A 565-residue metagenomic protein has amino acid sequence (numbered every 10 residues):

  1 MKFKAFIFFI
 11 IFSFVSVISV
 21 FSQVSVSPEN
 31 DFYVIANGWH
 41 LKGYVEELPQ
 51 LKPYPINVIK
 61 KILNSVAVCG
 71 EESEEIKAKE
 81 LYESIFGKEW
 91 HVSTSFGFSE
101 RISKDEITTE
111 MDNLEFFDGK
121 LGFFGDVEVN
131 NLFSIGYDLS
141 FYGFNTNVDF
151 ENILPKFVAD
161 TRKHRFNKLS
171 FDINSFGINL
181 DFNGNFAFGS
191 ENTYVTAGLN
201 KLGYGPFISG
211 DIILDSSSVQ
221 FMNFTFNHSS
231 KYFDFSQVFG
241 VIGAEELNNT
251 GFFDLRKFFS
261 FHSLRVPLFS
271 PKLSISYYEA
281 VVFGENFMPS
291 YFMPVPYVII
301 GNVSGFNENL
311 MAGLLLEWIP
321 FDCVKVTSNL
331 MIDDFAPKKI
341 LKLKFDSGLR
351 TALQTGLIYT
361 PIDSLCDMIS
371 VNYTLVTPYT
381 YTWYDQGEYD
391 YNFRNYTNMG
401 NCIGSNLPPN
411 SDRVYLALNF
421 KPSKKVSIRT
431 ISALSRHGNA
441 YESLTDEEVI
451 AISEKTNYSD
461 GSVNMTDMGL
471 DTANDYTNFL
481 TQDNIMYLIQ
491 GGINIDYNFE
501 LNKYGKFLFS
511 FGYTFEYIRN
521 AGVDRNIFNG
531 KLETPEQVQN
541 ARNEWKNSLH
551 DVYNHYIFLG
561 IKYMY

Functional and structural regions predicted by a protein language model:
M1-I7: Bacterial N-terminal signal peptides that target proteins for export
F8-S19: Bacterial N-terminal signal peptides
F21-Q23: Boundary of Sec targeting at the N-terminus
S27-N30, K42-Q50, Y54-S274, K344 (+3 more regions): Outer-membrane beta-barrel channel domains
S93-R101, G136-S140, T196-N200, S236-G240 (+8 more regions): Transmembrane beta-strands of outer-membrane beta-barrel proteins
T108-M111, N167-D172, I208-I212, L247-F252 (+7 more regions): Extracellular loop and loop/strand-boundary signature of outer-membrane beta-barrel proteins
G203, L214-Y396, G400, P408-L416 (+4 more regions): Signature for the C-terminal beta-barrel architecture of outer-membrane proteins
L264, D551-Y565: Outer-membrane beta-barrel "beta-signal"
